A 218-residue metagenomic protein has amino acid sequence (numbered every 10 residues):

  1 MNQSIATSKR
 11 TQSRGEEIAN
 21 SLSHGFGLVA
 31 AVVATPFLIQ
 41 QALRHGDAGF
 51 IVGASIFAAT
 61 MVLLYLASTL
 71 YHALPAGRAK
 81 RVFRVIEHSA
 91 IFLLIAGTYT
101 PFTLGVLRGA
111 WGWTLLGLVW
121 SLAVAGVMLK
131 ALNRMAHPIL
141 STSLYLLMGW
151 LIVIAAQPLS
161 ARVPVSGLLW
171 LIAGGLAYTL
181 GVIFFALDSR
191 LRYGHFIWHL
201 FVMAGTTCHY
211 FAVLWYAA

Functional and structural regions predicted by a protein language model:
M1-A218: Multi-pass alpha-helical transmembrane bundles in non-GPCR membrane proteins that perform intramembrane catalysis
